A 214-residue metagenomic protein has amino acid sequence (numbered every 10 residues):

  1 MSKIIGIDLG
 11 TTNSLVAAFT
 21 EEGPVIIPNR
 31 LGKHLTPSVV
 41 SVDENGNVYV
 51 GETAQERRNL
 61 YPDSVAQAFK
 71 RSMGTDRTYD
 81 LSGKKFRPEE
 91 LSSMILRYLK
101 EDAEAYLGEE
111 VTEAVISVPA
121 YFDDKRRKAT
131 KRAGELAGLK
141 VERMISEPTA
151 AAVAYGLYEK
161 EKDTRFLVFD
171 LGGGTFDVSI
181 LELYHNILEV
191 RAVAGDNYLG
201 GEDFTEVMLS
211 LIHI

Functional and structural regions predicted by a protein language model:
M1-T75, Y79-K85, E101-I212: Oxyanion-binding/catalytic loops of NTP- or PPi-dependent enzymes
K84-M94: Conserved AMP-binding/adenylate-forming core of the ANL superfamily
S93-A103: Short, well-ordered amphipathic alpha-helical segments that serve as non-catalytic structural scaffolds within diverse
L96, H213-I214: Adenylate-forming
